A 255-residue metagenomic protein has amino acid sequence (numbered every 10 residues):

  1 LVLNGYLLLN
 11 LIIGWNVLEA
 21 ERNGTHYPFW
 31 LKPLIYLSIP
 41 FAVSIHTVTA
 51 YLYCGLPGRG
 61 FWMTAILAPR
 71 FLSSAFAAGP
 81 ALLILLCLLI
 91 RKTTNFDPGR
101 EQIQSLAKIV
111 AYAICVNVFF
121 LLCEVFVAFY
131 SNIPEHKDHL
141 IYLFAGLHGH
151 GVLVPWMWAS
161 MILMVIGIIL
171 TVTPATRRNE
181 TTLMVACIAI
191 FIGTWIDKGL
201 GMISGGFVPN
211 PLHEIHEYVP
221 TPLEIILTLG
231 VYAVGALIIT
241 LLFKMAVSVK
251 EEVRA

Functional and structural regions predicted by a protein language model:
L1: Aromatic/His-enriched, Gly/Pro-containing loop or helix-boundary segments that lie immediately adjacent to catalytic
N4, L9-R177, G193, V253: Long, contiguous internal "core" modules enriched in hydrophobic/ aromatic residues
F120, M164, G193-D197, V231-G235 (+1 more regions): Alpha-helical transmembrane segments of multipass membrane proteins
D138-F144, F207-P220, L227-A255: Extramembrane terminal tails and long inter-domain/linker segments of multi-pass membrane proteins
T182-I192: Central hydrophobic cores of alpha-helical transmembrane segments in multi-pass integral membrane proteins
L183-V185, I225-L229: Hydrophobic alpha-helical transmembrane segments
I192-F207: Juxtamembrane non-transmembrane "cap" segments at the membrane-aqueous interface of multi-pass membrane proteins
